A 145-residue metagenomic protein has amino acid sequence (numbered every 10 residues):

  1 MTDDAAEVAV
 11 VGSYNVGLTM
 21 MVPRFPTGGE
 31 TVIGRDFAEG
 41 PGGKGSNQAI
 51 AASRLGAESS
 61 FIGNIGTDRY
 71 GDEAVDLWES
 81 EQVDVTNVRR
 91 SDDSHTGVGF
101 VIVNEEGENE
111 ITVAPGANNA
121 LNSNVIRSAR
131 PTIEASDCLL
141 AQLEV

Functional and structural regions predicted by a protein language model:
M1-N64, R69-D76, S80-V83: Glycine-rich phosphate/adenosyl-contacting loop at the front of the ribokinase-like
M1-Y14, N64, D72, D76-R90 (+1 more regions): Ribokinase/PfkB-type carbohydrate-kinase core domain
D92-S94: Short, glycine-/polar-rich solvent-exposed loops and beta-turns at beta-strand/coil boundaries
T96-G99: Short alpha-helix plus adjacent loop in nuclease-associated cores
